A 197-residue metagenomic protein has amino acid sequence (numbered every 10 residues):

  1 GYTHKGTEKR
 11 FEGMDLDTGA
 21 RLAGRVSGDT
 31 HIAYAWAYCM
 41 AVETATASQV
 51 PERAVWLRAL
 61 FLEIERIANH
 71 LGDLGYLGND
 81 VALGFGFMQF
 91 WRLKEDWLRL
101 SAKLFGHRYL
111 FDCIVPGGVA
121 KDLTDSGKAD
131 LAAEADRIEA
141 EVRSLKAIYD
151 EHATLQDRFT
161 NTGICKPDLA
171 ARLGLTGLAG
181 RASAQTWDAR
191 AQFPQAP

Functional and structural regions predicted by a protein language model:
G1-P197: Active-site bordering "gate/hinge" segments that shape substrate access to catalytic or cofactor-binding pockets
